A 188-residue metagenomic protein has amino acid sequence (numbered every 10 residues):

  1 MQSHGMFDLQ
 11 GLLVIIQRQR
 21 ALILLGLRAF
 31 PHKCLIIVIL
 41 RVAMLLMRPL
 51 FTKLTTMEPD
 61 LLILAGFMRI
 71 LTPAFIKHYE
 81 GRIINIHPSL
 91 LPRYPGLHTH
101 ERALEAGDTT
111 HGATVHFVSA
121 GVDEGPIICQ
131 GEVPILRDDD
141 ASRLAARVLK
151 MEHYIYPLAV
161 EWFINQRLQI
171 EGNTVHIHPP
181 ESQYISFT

Functional and structural regions predicted by a protein language model:
M1-T188: One-carbon transfer enzymes
